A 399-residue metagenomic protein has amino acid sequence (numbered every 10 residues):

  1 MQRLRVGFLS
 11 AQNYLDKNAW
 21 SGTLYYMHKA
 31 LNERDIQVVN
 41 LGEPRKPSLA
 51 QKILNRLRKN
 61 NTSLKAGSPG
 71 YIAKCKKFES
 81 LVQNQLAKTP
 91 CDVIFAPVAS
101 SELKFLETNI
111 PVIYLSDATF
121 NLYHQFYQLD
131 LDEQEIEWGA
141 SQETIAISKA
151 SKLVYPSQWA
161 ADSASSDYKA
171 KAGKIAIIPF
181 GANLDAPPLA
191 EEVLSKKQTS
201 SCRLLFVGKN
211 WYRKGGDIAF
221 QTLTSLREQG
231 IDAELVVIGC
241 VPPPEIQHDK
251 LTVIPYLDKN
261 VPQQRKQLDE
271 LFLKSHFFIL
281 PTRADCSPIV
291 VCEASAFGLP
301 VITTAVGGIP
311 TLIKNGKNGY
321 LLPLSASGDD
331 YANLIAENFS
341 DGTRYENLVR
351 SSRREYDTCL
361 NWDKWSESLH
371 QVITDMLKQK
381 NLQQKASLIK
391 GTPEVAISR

Functional and structural regions predicted by a protein language model:
D132-L153: Membrane-proximal helix-turn-helix segments that form the acceptor-binding/catalytic region of lipid-linked
W159, G181: Carbohydrate-associated surface elements
S195-K214, A219-T224, L235-I238: Conserved donor-binding/catalytic core segment of Leloir-type glycosyltransferases
G239-L271, F277: Nucleotide-activated donor-binding/catalytic signature segment of Leloir-type glycosyltransferases, i.e., the conserved
R283: Aromatic "clamp/platform" in nucleotide-sugar-dependent glycosyltransferases that forms part of the donor/acceptor
P300-T303, I313, L321: Short hydrophobic beta-strand element within catalytic cores of glycosyltransferases and related nucleotide-activated
N315-G316, Y320-G328, E337-G342: Conserved acidic donor-binding segment of nucleotide-sugar-dependent glycosyltransferases
R344-C359, W365: A short, well-ordered alpha-helix in the C-terminal region of glycosyltransferases
